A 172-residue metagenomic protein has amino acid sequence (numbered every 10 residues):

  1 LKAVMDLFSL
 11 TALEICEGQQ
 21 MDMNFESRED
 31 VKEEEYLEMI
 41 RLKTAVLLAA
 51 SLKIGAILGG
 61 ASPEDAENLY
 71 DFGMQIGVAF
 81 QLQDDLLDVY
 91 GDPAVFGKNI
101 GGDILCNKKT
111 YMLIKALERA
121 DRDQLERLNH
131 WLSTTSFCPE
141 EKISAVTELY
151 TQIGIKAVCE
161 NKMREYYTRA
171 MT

Functional and structural regions predicted by a protein language model:
L1-T172: All-alpha prenyltransferase/terpene-synthase fold signal
